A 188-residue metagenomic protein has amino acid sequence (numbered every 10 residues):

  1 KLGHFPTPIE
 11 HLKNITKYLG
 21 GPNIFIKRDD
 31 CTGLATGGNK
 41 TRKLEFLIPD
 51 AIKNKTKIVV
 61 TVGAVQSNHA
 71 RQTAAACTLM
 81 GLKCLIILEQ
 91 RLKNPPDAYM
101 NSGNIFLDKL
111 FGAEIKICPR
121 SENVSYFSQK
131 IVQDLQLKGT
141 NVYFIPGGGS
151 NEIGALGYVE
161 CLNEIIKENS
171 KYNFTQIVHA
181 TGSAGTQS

Functional and structural regions predicted by a protein language model:
K1-S188: PLP-dependent amino-acid enzyme catalytic core
